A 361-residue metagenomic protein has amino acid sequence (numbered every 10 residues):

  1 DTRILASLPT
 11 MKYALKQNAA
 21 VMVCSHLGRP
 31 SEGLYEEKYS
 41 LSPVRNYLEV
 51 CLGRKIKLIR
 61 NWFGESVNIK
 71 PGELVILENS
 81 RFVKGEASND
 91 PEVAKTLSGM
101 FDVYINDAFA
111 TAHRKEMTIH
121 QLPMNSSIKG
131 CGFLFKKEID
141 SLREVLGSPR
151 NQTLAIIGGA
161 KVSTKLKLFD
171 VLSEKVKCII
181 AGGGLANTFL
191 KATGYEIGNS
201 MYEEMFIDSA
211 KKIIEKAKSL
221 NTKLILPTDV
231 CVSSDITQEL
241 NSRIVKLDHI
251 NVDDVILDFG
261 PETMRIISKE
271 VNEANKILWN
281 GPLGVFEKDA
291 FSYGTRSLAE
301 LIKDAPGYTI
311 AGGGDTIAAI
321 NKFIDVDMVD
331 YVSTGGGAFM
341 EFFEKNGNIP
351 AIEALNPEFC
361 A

Functional and structural regions predicted by a protein language model:
D1-A361: Active-site loop-to-helix "anion-binding N-cap" substructures in soluble metabolic enzymes
